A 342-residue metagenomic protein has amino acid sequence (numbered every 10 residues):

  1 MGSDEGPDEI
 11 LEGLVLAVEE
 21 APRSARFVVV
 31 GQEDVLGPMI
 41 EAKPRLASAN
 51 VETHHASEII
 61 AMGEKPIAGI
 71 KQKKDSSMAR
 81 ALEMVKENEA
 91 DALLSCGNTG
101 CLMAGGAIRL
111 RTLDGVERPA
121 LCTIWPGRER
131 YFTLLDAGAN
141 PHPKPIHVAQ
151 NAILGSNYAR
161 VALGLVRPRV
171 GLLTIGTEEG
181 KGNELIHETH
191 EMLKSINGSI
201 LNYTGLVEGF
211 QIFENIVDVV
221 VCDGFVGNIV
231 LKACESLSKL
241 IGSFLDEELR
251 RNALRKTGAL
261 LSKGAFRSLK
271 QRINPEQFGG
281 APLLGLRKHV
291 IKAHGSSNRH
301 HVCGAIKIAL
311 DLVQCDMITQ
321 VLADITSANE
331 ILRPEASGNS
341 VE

Functional and structural regions predicted by a protein language model:
M1-D8, I70, A139-A149, K292-R299: Short, glycine-rich nucleotide/cofactor-binding loops
M1-G2, E58-I59, N98-G100, I108 (+3 more regions): Short glycine-rich anion-binding loops that position phosphate/pyrophosphate groups of nucleotides and phosphorylated
E5-E9, A21-V28, G37, P141-G209 (+2 more regions): Glycine-rich phosphate/diphosphate-binding loop of Rossmann-like nucleotide-binding domains
P7-M62: N-terminal glycine-rich anion-binding loop in soluble enzyme alpha/beta folds
V29-G31, E52-H54, S95-G97, I124-W125 (+5 more regions): Short beta-strand segments
P44-A90: Phosphate/nucleotide-donor binding subsite
A107-L134, I216-V220, G224-G338, E342: Glycine-rich phosphate/nucleotide-binding loop
